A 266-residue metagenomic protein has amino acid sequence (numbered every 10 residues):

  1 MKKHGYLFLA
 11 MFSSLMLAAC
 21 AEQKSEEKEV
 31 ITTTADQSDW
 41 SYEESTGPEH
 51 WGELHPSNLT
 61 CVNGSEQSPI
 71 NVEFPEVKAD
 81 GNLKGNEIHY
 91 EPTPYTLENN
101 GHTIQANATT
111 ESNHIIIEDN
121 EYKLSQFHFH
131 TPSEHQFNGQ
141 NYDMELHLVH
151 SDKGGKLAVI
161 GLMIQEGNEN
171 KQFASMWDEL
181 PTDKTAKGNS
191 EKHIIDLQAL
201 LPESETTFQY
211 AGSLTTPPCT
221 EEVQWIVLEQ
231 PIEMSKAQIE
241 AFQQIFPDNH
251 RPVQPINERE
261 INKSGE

Functional and structural regions predicted by a protein language model:
K3-F8, C20-E266: Alpha-carbonic anhydrase
S13-S14, L54: Residue-level signal for mature regions of secreted extracellular proteins and peptides
